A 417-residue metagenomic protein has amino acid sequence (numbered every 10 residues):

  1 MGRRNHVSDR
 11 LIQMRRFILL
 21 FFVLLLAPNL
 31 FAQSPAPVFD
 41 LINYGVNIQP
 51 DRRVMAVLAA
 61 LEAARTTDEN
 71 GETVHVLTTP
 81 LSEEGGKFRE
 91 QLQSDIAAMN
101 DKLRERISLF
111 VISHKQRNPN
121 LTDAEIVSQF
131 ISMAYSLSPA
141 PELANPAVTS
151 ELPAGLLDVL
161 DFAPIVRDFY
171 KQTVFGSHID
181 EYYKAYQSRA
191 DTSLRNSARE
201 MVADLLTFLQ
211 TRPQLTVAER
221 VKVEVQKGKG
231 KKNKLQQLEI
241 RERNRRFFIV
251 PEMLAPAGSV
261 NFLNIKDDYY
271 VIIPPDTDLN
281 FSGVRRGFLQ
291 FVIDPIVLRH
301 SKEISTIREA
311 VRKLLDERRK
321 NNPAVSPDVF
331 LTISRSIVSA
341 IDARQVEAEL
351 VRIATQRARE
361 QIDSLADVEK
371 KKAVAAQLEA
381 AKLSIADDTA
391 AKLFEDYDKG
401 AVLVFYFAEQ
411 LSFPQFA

Functional and structural regions predicted by a protein language model:
F17-L26: Sec-dependent N-terminal signal peptides
Q33-S136, D398-F405, F416: N-terminal mature-domain "stem" immediately C-terminal to a signal peptide or N-terminal signal-anchor/transmembrane
S34-A59, D342-V346, V351-A417: Pan-zinc metallopeptidase signature
V38-I42, D68-G71, H75, T173-T192 (+1 more regions): Acidic/histidine-rich, surface-exposed loop or edge segments in extracytoplasmic proteins
L160, V166, V174-L263: Auxiliary, metal-adjacent structural segments of Zn-dependent hydrolase domains
A185-N196, V271-P275, N322-V329: Second-shell loop/turn segments in exported
L279-K302: Active-site recognition of the HExxH zinc-binding catalytic motif
P295-K320: Post-HEXXH active-site segment of zinc metalloproteases
